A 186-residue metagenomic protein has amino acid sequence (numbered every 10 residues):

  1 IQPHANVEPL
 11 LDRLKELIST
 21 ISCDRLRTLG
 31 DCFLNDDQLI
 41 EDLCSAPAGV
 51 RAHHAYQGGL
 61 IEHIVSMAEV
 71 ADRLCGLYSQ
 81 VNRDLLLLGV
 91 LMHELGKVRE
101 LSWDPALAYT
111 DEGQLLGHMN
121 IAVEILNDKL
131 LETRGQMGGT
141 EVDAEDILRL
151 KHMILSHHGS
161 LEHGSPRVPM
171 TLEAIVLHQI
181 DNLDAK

Functional and structural regions predicted by a protein language model:
Q2-E112, M137-G139, S160: Acidic/His-rich, divalent-metal-binding segments that scaffold phosphate/diphosphate chemistry
E62, G76-K186: Divalent metal-dependent catalytic cores for phosphoryl transfer on phosphate-bearing substrates
